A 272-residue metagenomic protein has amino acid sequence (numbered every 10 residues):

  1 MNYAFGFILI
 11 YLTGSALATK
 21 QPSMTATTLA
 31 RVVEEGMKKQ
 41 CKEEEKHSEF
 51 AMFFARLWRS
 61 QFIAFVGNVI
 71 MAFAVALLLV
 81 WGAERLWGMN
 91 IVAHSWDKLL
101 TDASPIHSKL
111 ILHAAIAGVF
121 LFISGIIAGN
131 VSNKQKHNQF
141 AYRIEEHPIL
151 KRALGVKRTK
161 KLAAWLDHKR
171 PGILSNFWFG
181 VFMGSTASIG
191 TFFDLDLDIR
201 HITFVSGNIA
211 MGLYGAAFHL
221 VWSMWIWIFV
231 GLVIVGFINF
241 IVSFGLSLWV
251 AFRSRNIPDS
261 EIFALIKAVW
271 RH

Functional and structural regions predicted by a protein language model:
M1, R56-L78, I111-A114, H168-I189 (+1 more regions): Transmembrane alpha-helical segments and their cytosolic interface motifs in multi-pass membrane proteins
M1-A4, E84-V119: Long, highly hydrophobic alpha-helical transmembrane signal-anchor segments
M1-C41, S60-E84, F120: Core alpha-helical transmembrane segments of integral membrane proteins
M1-M24, A115-Q135, F182-S188, G236-W249: Hydrophobic alpha-helical membrane-embedded segments
K20-V32, N90-H94, H137-I144, I199-V205: Interhelical loop segments of eukaryotic multi-pass membrane proteins
V32-R59, L99, K151-H168: Short membrane-interface loop/juxtamembrane segments of multi-pass integral membrane proteins
L77-A93, F192-I202: Membrane-helix interface motif
K136-H272: Long, compositionally biased intrinsically disordered regions
